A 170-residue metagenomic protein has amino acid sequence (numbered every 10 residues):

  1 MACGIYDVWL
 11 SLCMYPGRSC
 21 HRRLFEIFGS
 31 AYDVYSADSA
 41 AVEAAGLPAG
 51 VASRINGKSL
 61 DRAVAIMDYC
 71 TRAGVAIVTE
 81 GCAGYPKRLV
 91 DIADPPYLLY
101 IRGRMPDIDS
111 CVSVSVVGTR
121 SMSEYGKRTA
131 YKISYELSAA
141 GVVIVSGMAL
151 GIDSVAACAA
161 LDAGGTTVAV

Functional and structural regions predicted by a protein language model:
M1-Y135: Short, positively charged patches
S134, S138, V143-V170: Phosphate/pyrophosphate-binding betaalpha-module
